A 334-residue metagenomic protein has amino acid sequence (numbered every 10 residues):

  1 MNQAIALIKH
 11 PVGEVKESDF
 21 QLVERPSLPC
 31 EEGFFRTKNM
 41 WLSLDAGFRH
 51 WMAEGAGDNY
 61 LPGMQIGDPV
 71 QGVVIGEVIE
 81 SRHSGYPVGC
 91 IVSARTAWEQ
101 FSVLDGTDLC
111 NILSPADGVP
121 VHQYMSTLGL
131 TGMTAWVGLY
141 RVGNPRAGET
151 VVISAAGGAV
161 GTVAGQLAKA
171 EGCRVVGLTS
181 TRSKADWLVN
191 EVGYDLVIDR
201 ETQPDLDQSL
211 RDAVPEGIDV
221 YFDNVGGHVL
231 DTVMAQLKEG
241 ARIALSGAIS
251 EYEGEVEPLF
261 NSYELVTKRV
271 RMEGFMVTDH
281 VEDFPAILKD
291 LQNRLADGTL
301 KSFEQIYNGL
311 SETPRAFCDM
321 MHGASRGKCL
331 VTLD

Functional and structural regions predicted by a protein language model:
S27-L44, M52-W98: Glycine-rich beta-strand-centered segment in the early N-terminal region that forms part of a ligand/cofactor-binding
V70-E77, S84-A155, T299: NAD(P)H dinucleotide-binding glycine-rich loop of Rossmann-like/cofactor-binding domains, especially the beta1-alpha1
T131-T134, A159-V160, H228-V229: Hydrophobic/small residue at the entry helix of a nucleotide-binding pocket
I153, K169-T232, E255, T278: Adenosine-nucleotide cofactor-binding segment
G157, G161, G165: N-terminal Rossmann NAD(P)H-binding glycine-rich loop of SDR-like oxidoreductase domains
H228-L300, D334: Glycine-rich phosphate-binding loop and adjacent beta-alpha segment of Rossmann(oid) nucleotide-cofactor-binding
T299-I306, P314-D334: C-terminal capping/lid region of NAD(P)-dependent oxidoreductase domains
